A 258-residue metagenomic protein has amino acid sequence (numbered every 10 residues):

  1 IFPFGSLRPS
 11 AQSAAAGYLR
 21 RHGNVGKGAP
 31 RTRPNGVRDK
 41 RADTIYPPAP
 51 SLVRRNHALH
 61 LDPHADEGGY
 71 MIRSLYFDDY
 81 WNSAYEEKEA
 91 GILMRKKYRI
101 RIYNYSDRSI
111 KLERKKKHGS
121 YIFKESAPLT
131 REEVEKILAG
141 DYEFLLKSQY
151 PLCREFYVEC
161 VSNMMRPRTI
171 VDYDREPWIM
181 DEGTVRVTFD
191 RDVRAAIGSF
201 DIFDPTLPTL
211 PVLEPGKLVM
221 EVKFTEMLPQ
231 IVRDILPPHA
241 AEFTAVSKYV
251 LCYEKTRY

Functional and structural regions predicted by a protein language model:
G5-L7, Q12-Y258: Phosphate-end processing signature that detects enzymes handling 5′-triphosphorylated RNA and polyphosphate
